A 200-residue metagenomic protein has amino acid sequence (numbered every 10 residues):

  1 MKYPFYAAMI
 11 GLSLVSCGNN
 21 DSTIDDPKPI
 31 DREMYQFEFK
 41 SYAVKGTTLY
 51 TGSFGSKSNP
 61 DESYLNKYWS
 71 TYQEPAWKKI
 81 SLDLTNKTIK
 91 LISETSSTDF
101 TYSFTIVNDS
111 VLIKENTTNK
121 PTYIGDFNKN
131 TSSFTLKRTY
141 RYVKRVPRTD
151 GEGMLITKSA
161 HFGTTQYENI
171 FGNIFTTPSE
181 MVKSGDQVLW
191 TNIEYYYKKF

Functional and structural regions predicted by a protein language model:
M1-F5: Bacterial N-terminal signal peptides that target proteins for export
A7-S41, E194-F200: Bacterial Sec-dependent N-terminal signal peptides
P27-P60, W69: Tryptophan-anchored aromatic micro-motifs
R32, W77, W190-N192: A general secondary-structure signal for short beta-strands and their flanking turns/coil in non-transmembrane regions
R32-K45, S132-R138, K158, F162: Conserved long hydrophobic alpha-helices within structured protein cores
S53-Q73, F162, Q166-E180: A solvent-exposed, charged loop/short amphipathic helix patch at secondary-structure junctions
T71-G151: Contiguous, well-ordered beta-strand patches that form the walls/edges of small beta-barrel/beta-sandwich domains
K144-F200: Edge beta-strand at a domain terminus
